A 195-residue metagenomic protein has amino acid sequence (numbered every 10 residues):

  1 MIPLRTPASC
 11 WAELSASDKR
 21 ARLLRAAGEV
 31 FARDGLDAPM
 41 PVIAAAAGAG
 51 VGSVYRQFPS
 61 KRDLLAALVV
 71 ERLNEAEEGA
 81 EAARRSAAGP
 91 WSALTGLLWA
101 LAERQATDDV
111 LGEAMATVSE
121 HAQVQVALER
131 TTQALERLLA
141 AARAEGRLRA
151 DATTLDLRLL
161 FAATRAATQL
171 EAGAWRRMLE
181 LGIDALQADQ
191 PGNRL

Functional and structural regions predicted by a protein language model:
M1-A46, D63-A66: Basic, helix-initiating cap at the start of DNA-binding domains
M1-P7, Q133, R137-E145, A163 (+1 more regions): C-terminal peripheral helix-coil segments that are non-catalytic and often amphipathic
K19, R72, A76, P90 (+5 more regions): Hydrophobic/aromatic residues within well-ordered alpha-helical segments
R22, V42, D63, S92-A100 (+3 more regions): Amphipathic alpha-helical interaction segments
G35-L36, R56, R149: Helix-turn-helix/winged-helix DNA-binding modules
G48-F58: Short hydrophobic/aromatic patch on the recognition helix
A67, N74, E78-A106, E120-Q123: Hydrophobic alpha-helical connector segments
A87-M115, A144-A150, Q169-G173: Helical hydrophobic small-molecule/effector-binding pocket
